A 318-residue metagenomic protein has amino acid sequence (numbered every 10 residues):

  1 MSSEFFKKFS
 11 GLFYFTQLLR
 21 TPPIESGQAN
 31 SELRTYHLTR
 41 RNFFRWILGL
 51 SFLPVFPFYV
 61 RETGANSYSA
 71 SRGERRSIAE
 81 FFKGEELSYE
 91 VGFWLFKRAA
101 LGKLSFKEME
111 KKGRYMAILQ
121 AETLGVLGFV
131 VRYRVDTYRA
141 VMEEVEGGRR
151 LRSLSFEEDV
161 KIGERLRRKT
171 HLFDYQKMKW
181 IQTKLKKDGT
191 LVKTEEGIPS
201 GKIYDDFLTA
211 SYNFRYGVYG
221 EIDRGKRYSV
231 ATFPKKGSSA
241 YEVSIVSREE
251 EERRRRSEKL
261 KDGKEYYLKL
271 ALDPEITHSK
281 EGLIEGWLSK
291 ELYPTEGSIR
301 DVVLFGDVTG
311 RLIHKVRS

Functional and structural regions predicted by a protein language model:
M1, P54-A65, G113-Y115, E195-D205 (+1 more regions): A signal for specific C-terminal beta-sheet/loop modules enriched in small/flexible residues with GP/PG/PP motifs
M1-N42, W46-P57, E62: N-terminal secretory signal peptides
S2, G11, G125, D205-D206: Intrinsic-disorder/low-complexity, polar/charged segments
F5-R20, S26, S67-E85, Y216-G217: Solvent-exposed, charged interface segments at domain starts and junctions
K7, P23, R45, V60 (+11 more regions): Compositionally biased, low-complexity repeat tracts
L19, G27, L33, L38-T39 (+2 more regions): Short, charged N-terminal helix-start/capping segments
T63-Y175, G220-S318: Acidic, serine/threonine-rich low-complexity disordered tracts
R167-D223: A charged, solvent-exposed segment within the mature domains of Sec-exported extracytoplasmic proteins
